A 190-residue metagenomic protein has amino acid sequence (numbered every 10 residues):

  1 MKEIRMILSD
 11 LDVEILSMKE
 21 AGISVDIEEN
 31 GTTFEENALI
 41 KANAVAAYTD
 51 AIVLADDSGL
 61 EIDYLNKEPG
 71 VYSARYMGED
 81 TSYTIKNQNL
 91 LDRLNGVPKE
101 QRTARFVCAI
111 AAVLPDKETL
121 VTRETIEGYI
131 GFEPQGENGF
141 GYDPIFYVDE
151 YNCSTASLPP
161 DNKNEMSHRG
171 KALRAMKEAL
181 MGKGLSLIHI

Functional and structural regions predicted by a protein language model:
M1-G184: Anionic-ligand binding patches
I188-I190: Conserved small/polar residues in nucleotide/adenosyl-binding loops
